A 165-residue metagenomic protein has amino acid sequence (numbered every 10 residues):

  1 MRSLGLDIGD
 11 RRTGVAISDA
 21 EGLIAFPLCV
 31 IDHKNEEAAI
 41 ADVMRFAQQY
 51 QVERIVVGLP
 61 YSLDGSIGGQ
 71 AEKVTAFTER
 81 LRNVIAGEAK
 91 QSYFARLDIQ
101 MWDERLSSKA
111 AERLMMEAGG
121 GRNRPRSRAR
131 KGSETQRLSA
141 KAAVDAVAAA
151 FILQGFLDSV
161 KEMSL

Functional and structural regions predicted by a protein language model:
R2-L4, D10-L165: Phosphate- and other anionic-substrate recognition elements at nucleic-acid/protein interfaces
